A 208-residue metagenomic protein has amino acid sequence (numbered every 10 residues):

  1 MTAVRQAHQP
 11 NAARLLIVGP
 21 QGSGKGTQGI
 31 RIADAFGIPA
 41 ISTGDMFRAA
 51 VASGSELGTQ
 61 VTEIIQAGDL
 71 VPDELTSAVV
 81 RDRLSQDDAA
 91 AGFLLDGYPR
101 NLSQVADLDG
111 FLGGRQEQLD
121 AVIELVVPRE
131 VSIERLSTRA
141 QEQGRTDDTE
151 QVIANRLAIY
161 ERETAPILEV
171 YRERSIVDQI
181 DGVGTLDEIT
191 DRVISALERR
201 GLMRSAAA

Functional and structural regions predicted by a protein language model:
M1-A208: Glycine-rich phosphate-binding loop of ATP-dependent small-molecule kinases
